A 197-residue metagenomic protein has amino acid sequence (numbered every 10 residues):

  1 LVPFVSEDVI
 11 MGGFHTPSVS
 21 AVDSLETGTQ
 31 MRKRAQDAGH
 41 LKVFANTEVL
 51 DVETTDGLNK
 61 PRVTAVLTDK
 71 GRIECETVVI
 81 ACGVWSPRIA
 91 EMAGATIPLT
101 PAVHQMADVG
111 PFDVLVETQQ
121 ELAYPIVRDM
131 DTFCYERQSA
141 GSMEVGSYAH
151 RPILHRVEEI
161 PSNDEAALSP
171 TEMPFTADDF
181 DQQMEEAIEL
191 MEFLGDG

Functional and structural regions predicted by a protein language model:
L1-V2, E7, M11, H15-T16: Conserved N-terminal/central alpha/beta ligand/cofactor-binding core
M11, H104-M106, D131-F133: Short hydrophobic/aromatic beta-strand or adjacent loop that forms the aromatic wall/cage of a ligand/substrate-binding
F14-T77, C82: Helical element adjacent to the flavin cofactor pocket in flavoenzyme catalytic cores
G28, S86, F180-M184: A general structural signal for well-ordered alpha-helical segments in protein cores
L50, T64, I73, S86-P87 (+3 more regions): Glycine-centered loop/turn positions within well-structured domains that cap or flank conserved ligand/cofactor-binding
T68, R72-P125: Central helical "cap/lid" subdomain
A95-P98, F112-G197: Active-site lid/adjacent beta-loop-alpha segment flanking the redox-cofactor pocket in flavoenzymes
